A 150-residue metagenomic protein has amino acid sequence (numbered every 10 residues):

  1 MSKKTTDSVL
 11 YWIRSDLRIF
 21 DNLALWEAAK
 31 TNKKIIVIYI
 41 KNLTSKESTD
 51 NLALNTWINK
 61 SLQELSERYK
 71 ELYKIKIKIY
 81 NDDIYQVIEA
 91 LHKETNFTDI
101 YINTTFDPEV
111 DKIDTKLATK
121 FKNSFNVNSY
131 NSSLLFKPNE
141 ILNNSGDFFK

Functional and structural regions predicted by a protein language model:
M1-K150: Trp/Phe/Arg-rich N-terminal binding region typifying the photolyase-homology
